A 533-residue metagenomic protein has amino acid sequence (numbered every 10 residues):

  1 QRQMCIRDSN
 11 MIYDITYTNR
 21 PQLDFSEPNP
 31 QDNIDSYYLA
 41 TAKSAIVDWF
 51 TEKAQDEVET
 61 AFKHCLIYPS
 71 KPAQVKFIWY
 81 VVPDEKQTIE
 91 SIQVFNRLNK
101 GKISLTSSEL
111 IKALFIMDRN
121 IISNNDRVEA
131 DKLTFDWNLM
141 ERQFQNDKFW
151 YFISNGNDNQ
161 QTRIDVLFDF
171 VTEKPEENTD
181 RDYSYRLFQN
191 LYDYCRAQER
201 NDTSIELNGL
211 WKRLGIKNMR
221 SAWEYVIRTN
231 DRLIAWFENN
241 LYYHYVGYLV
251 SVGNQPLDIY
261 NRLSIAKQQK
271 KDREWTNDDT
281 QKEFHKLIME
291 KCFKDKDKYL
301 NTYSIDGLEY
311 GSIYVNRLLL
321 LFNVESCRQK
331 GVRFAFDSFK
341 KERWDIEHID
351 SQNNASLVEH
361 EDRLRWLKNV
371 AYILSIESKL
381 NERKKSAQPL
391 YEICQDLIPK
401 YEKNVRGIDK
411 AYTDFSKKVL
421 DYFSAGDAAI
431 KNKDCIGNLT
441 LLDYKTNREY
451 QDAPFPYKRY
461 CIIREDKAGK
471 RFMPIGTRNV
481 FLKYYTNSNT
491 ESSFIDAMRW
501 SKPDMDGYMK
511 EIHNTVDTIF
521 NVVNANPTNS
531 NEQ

Functional and structural regions predicted by a protein language model:
Q1-Q3, R7-Q533: Flexible coil/loop and intrinsically disordered segments
